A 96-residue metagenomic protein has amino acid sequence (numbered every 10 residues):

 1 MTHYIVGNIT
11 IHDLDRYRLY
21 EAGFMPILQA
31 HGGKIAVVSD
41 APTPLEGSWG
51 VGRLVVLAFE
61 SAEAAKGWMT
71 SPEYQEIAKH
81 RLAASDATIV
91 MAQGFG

Functional and structural regions predicted by a protein language model:
M1-T70, Y74, Q93-G96: Short S/T/G/P-rich N-terminal loop/turn motif that feeds into the first structured element of a domain
E73-M91: Short arginine-rich
